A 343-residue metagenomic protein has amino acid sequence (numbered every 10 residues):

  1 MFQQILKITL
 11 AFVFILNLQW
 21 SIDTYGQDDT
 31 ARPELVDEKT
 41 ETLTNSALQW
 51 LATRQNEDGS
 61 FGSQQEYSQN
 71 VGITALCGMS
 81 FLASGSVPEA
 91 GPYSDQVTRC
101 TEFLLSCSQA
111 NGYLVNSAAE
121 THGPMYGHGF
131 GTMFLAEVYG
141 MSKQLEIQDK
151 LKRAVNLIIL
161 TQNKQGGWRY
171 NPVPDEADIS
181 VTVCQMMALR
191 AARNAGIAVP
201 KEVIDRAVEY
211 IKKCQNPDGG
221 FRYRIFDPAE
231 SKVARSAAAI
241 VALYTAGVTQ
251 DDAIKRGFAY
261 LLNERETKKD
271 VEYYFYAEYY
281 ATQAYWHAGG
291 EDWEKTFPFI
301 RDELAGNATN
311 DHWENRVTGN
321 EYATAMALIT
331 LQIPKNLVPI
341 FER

Functional and structural regions predicted by a protein language model:
M1-I8: Positively charged n-region of N-terminal signal peptides that target proteins for export
T9-Q19: Bacterial N-terminal signal peptides
W20-Q27: Signal peptide processing junction and immediate N-terminal pro/mature segment of secreted/exported proteins
Q27-S46, S60-Q96, Q109-N156, L160-D205 (+3 more regions): An alpha-helical repeat/solenoid feature that recognizes helix-turn-helix modules
A47, L51, C100-L104, I158 (+3 more regions): Buried hydrophobic core positions in alpha-solenoid tandem helical repeats
E57: Short, conserved catalytic-motif segment at the N-terminal edge
T309-H312: Large, well-folded core regions of big proteins
